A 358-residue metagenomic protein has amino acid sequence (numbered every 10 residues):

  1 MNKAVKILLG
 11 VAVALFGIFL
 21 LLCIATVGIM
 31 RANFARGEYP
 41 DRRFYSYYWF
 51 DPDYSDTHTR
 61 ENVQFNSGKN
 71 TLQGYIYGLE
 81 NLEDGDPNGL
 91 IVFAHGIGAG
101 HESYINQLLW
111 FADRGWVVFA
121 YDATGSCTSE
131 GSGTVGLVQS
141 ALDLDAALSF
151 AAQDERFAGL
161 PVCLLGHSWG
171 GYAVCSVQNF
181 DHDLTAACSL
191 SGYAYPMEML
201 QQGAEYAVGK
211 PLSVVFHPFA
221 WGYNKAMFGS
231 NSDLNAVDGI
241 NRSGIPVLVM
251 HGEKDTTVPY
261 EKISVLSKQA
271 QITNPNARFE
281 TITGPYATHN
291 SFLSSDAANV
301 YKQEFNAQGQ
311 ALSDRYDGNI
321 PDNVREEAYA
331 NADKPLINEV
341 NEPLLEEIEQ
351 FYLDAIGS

Functional and structural regions predicted by a protein language model:
A4, L8-V11, L15-N66, L72-Y77 (+2 more regions): An N-terminal hydrophobic leader/cap segment in hydrolases
I97-W110, A123, E261: The serine-hydrolase catalytic nucleophile loop
L108-E130: Conserved alpha/beta-hydrolase
T134-E155: Alpha/beta-hydrolase active-site loop
S176-G229: Hydrolase active-site cap/lid region
S243-G244, V249-H251, D255: Short beta-strand/loop motif that positions the catalytic acidic residue of the alpha/beta-hydrolase fold
I245, P259-Q269: Short alpha-helix in the alpha/beta-hydrolase fold that links the catalytic acid
P275-S358: C-terminal catalytic histidine-bearing segment of alpha/beta-hydrolase fold enzymes
